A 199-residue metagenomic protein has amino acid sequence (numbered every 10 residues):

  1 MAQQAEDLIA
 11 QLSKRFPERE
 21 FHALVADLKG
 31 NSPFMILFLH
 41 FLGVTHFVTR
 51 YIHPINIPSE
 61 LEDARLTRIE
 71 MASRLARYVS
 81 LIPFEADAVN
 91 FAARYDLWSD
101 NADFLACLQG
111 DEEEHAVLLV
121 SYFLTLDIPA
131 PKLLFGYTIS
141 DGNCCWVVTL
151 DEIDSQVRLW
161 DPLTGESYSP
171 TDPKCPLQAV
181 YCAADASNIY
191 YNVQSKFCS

Functional and structural regions predicted by a protein language model:
M1-M35, T164, K174, V180-A183 (+1 more regions): Low-complexity, interaction-prone regions
E6-D111: Secondary-structure boundary elements
D63, I69-A72, A76-S80, E85-L97 (+2 more regions): Hydrophobic/aromatic-rich core segments of domains that either
